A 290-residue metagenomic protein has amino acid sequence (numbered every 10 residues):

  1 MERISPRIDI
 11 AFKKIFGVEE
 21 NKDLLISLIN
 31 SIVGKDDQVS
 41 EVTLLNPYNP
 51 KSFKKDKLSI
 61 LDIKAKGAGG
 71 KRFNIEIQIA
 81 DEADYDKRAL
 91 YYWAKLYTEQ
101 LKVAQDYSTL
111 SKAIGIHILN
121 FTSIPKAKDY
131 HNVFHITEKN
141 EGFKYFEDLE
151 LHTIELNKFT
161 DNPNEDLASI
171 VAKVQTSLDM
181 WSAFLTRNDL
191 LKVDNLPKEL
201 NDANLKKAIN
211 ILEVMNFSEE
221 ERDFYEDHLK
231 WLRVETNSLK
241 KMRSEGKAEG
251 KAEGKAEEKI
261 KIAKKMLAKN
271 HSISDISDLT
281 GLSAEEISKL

Functional and structural regions predicted by a protein language model:
M1-L290: Elongated, amphipathic alpha-helical interaction scaffolds
